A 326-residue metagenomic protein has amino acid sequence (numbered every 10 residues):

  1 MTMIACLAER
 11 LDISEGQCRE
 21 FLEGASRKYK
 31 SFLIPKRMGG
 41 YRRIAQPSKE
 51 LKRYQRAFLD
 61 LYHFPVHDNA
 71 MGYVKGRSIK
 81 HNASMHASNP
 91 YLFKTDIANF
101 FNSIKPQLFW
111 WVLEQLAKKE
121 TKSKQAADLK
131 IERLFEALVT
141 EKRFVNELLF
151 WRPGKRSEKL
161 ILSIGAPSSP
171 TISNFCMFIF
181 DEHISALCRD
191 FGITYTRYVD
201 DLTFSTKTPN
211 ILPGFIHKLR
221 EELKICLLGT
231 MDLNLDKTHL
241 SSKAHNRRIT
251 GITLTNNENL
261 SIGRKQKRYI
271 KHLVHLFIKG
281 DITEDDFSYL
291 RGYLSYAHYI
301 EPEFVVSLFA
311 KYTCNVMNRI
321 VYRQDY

Functional and structural regions predicted by a protein language model:
M1-I34, Y41-L129, A137-A166, F175-C188 (+1 more regions): Right-hand nucleic-acid polymerase module
S169: Conserved, non-catalytic sequence blocks in retroelement Pol enzymes and Pol-derived host proteins
T194-Y198: Short beta-strand
D200-K207: Short beta-strand->loop micro-motif that forms the acidic, two-metal-ion catalytic signature in nucleotide-processing
